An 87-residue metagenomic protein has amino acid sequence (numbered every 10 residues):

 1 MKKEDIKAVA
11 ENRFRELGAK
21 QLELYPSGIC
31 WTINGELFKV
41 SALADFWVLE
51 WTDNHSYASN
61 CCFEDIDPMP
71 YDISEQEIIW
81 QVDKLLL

Functional and structural regions predicted by a protein language model:
M1-I33, S56-C62, P68, Q76 (+1 more regions): Negatively charged, low-complexity tracts enriched in Asp/Glu with abundant Ser/Thr
G18-A19, A42, E50, D67: Prokaryotic Sec-type signal peptides and long signal-anchor helices with extended Leu/Ile/Val-rich h-regions
G35-Y57: Long, continuous compositionally biased terminal/linker segments
I73: Non-catalytic nucleic-acid-binding interfaces of large nucleic-acid enzymes and RNP effectors
W80-L85: Basic, glycine-rich
